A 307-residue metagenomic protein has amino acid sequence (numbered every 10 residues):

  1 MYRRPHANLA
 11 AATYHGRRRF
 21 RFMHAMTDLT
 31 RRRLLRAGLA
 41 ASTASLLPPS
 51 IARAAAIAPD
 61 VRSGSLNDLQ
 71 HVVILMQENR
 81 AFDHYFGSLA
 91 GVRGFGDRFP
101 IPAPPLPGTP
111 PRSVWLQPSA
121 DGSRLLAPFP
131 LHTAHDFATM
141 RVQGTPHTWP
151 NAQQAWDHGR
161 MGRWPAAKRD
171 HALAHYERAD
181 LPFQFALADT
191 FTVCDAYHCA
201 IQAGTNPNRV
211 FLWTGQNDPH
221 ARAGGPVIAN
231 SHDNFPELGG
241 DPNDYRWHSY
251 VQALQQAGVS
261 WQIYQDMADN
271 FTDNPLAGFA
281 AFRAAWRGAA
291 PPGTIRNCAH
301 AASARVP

Functional and structural regions predicted by a protein language model:
Y2-L29: Secretory targeting signals
F20-P307: N-terminal pro-sequences and low-complexity stem/linker regions of secreted or lumenal proteins
